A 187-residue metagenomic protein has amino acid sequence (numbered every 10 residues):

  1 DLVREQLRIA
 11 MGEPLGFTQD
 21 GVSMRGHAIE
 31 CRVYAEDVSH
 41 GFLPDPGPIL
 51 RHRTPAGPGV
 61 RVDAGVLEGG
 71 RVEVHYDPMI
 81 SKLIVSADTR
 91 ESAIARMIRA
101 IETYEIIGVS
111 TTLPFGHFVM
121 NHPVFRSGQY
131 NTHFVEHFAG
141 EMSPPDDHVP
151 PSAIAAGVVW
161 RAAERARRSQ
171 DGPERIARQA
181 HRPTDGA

Functional and structural regions predicted by a protein language model:
D1-A187: Catalytic cores of soluble metabolic enzymes centered on carboxylation/carboxyl-transfer
